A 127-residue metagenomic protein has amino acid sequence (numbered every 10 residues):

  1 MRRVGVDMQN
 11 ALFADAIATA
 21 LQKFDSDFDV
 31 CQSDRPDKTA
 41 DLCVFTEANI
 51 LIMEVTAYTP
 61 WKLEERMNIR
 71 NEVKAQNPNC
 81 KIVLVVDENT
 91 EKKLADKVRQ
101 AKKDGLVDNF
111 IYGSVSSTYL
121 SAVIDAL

Functional and structural regions predicted by a protein language model:
M1-V4: Extreme N-terminal starter segment of soluble prokaryotic enzymes
D7-M8: Conserved acidic carboxylate
A11-S33: Two-component/phosphorelay signaling modules centered on CheY-like receiver
I17-L21, N68-E72, K93-D104: Short, aromatic/basic amphipathic alpha-helical patches
D34-I50, Y58-P60: Acidic, metal-coordinating helix/loop segments flanking the phosphotransfer/catalytic sites of two-component signaling
I50-N77, V86-N89, K97: Conserved phosphotransfer microenvironments
L51, I82, N109-F110: Two-component signal transduction core modules
V86-A126: Output/docking surface of receiver
